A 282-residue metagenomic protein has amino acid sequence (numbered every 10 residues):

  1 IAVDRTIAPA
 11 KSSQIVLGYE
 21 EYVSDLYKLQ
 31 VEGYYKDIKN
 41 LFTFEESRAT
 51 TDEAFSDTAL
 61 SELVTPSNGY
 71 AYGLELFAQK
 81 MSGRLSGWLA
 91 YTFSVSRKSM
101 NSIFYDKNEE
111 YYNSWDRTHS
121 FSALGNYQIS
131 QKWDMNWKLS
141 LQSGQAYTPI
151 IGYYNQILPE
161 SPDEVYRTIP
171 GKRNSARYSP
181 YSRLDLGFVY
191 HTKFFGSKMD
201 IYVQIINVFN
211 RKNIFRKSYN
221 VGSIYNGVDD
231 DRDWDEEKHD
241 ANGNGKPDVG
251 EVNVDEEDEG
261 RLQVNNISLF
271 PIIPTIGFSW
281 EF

Functional and structural regions predicted by a protein language model:
I1-I15, G33-S61, K138-D163, F215-R216: Surface-exposed extracellular loop regions of Gram-negative outer-membrane beta-barrel proteins, predominantly
I1-Q30, Y35-I38, A54-M81, R117 (+1 more regions): Outer-membrane beta-barrel signature, preferentially recognizing the C-terminal barrel domain of Gram-negative
A2-T6, E110-Y112, P170-R177, G187-Y190 (+1 more regions): Active-site rim elements
P9, E21, A78-S82, F93 (+5 more regions): Residue-level signature of outer-membrane beta-barrel architecture
A10, D25-L26, L41-S47, P66-G69 (+5 more regions): Surface-exposed loop/turn and secondary-structure junction residues enriched for glycine/proline
L17, L29-V31, G87-L89, A123 (+4 more regions): Transmembrane beta-strands of outer-membrane beta-barrel proteins
Y34-D37, A49, F55-P149: Gram-negative outer-membrane beta-barrel transporters
K39, K132, S140-E164, S179-D185 (+1 more regions): C-terminal beta-signal and adjacent terminal beta-strands/loops of Gram-negative outer-membrane beta-barrel proteins
